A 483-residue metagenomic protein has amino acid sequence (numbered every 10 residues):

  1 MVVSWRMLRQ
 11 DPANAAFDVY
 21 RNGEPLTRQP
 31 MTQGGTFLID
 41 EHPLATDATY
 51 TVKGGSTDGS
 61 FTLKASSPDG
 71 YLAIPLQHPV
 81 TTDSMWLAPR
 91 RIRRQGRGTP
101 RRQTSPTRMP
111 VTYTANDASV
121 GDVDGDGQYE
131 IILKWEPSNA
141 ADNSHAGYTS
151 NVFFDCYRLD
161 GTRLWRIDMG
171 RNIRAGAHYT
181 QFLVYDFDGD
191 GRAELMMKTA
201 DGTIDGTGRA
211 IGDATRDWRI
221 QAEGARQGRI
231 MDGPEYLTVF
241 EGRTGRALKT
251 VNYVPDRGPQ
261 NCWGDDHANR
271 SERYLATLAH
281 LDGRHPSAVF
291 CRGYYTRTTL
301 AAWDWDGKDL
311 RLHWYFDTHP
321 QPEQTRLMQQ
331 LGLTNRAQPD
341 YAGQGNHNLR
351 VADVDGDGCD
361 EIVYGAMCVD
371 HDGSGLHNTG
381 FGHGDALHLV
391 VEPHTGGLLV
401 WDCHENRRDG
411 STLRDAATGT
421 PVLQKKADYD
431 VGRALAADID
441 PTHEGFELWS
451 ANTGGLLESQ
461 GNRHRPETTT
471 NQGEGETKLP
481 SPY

Functional and structural regions predicted by a protein language model:
M1-V3: Structural beta-strand segments of beta-rich domains
M7, Q33-Y483: Beta-propeller-forming repeat regions
L8-N22: Solvent-exposed loop/turn segments flanking beta-strands in beta-repeat/beta-sandwich domains
Y20-L26, G55-T57: Change "in extracellular beta-sheet-rich domains … of secreted and cell-surface proteins" to "in beta-sheet-rich domains
P25-Q29, T36: Ser/Thr-rich low-complexity repeats and stalk/linker segments
